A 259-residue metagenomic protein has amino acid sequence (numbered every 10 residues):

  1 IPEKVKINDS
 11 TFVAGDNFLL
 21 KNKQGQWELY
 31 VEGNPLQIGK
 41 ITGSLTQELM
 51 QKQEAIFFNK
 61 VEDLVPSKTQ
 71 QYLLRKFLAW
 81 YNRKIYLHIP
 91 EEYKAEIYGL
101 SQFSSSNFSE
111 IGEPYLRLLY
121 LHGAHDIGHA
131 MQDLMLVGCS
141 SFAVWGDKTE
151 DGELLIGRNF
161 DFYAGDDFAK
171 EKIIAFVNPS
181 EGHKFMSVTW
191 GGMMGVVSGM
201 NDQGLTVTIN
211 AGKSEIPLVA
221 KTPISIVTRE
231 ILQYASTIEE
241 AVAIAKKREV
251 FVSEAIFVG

Functional and structural regions predicted by a protein language model:
I1-E239: N-terminal mature-domain region immediately after signal-peptide cleavage in secreted/organellar precursors
I238-E249: Short, well-structured alpha-helical segments that form the helix of a local strand-helix-strand
E249-I256: Short arginine-rich
